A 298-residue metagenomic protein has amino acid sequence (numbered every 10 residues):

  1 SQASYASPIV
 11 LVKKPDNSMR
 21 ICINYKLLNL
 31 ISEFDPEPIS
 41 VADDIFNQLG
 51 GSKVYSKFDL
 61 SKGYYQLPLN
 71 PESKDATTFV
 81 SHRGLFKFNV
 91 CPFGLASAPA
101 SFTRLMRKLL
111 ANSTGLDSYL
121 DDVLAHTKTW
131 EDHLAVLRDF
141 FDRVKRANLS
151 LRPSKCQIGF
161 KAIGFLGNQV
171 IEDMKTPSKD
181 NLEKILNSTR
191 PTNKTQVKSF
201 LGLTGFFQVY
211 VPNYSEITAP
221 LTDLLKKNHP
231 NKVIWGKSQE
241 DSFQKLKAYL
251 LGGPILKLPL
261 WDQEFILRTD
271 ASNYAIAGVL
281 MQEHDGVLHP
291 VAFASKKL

Functional and structural regions predicted by a protein language model:
S1-L298: Retroelement reverse transcriptase polymerase core
